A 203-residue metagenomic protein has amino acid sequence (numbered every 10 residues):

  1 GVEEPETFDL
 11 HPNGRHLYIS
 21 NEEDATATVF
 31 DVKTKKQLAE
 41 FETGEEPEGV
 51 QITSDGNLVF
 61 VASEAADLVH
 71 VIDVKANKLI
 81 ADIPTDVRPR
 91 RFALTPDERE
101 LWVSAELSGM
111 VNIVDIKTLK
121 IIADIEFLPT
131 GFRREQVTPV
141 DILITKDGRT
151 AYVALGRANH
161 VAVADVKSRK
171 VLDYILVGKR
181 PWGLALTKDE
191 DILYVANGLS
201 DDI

Functional and structural regions predicted by a protein language model:
G1-I203: Predominantly soluble domains enriched in secretory-pathway, periplasmic, or organellar proteins
